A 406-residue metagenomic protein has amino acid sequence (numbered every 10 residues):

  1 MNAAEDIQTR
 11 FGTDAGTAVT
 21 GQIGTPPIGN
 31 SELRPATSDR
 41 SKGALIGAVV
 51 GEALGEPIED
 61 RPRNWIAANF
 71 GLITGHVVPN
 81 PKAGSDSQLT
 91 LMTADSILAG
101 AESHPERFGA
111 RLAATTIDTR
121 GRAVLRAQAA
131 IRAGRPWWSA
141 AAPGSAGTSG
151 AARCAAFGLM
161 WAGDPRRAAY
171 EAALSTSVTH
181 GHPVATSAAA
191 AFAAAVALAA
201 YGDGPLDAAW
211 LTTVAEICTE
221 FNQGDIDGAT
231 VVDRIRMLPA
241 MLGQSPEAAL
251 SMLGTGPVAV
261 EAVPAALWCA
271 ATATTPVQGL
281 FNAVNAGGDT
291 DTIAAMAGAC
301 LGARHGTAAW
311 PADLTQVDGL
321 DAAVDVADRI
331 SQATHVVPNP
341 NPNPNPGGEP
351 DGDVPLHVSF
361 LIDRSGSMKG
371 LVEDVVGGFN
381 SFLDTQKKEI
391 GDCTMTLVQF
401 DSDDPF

Functional and structural regions predicted by a protein language model:
M1-N339: Structured, active/binding-site neighborhoods that engage oxygen-rich ligands
P35, G347-G352: Short boundary motifs at domain starts and secondary-structure transition points
G144, G347-E349, Q386: Residues embedded in well-ordered secondary-structure elements
N339-P346: Ser/Thr/Pro-rich, intrinsically disordered low-complexity segments
G352-F406: Von Willebrand factor
